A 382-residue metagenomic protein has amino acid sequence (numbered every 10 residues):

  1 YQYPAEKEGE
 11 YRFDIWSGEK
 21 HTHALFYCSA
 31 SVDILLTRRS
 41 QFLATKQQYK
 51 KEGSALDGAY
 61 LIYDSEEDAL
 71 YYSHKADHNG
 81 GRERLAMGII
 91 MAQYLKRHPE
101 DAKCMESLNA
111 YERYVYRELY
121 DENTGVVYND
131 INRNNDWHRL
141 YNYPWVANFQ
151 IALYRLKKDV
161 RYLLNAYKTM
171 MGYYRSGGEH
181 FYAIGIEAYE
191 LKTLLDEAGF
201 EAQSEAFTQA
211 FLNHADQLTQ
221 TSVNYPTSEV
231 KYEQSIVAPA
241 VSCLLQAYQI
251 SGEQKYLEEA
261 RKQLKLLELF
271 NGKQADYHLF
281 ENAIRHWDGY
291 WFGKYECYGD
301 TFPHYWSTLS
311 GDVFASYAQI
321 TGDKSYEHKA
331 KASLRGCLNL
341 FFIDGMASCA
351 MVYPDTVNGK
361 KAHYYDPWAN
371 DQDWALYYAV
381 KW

Functional and structural regions predicted by a protein language model:
Y1-K7, I151: Short, hydrophobic beta-strand segments
G9, N213, Q217, A240-W382: Terminal, non-catalytic domain-edge segments
E10-R12, G18-Y116: An acidic-aromatic substrate-binding cleft motif
T45, E100-E118, K157-S176, F200-S222 (+2 more regions): Extended, well-ordered alpha-helical scaffold segments
E66-Y72, T124-N134, T227, L279-C297: Acidic, Ser/Thr- and Gly/Pro-rich intrinsically disordered linkers and low-complexity segments that flank or connect
R84-D101, W145-D159, R175, G185-S204 (+4 more regions): Well-ordered alpha-helical scaffold segments within catalytic/enzyme domains
A102-Y141, Q274-H278: Helix-terminus loop motifs that line ligand-binding clefts
Y120-T208, A215-T221, Y225-Y248: Aromatic-lined, polymer-binding surfaces characteristic of secreted/periplasmic polysaccharide-degrading enzymes
